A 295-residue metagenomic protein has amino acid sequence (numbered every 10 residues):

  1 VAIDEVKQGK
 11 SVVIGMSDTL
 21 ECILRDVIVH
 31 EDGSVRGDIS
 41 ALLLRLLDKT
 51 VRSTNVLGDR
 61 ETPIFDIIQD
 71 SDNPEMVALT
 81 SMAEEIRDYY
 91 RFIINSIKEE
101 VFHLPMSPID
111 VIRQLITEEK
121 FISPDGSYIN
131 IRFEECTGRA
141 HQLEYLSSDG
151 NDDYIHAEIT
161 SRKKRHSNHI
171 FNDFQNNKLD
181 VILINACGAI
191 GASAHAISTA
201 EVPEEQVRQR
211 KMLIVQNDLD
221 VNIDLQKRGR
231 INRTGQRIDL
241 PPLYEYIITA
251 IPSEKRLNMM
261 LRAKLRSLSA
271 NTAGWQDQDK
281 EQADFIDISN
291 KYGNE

Functional and structural regions predicted by a protein language model:
V1-E295: Helicase-associated low-complexity regulatory tails and linkers flanking the ATPase motor
